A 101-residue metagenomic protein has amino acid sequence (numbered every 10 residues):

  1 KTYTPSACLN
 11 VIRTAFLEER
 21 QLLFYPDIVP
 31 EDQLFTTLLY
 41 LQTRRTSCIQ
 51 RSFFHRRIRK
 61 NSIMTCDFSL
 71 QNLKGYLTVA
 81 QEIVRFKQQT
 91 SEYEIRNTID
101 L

Functional and structural regions predicted by a protein language model:
K1-Q50, F54-L73: Donor-binding/catalytic cores of nucleotide-activated saccharide and glycerol-phosphate transferases/polymerases
F53-L101: C-terminal subregions of glycosyltransferases and related glycan-biosynthesis enzymes
